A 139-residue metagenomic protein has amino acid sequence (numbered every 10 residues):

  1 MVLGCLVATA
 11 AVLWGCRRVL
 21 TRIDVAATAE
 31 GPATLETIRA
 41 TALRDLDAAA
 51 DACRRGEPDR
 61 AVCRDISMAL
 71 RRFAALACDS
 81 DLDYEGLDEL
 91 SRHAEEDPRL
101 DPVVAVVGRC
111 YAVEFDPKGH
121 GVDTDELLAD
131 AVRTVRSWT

Functional and structural regions predicted by a protein language model:
M1-C53, S137-T139: Hydrophobic, helix-length membrane anchors
A48-D51, E57-T139: Membrane-proximal, non-transmembrane interaction modules that couple membrane proteins to downstream assemblies
